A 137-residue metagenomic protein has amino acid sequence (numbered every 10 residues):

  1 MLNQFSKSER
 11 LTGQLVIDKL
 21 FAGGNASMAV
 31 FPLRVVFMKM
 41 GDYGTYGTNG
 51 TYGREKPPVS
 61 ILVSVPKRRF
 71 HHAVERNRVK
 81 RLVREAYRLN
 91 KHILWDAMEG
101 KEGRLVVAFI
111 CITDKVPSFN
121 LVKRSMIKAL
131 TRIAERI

Functional and structural regions predicted by a protein language model:
M1-I137: Positively charged, solvent-exposed patches that mediate nucleic-acid binding
